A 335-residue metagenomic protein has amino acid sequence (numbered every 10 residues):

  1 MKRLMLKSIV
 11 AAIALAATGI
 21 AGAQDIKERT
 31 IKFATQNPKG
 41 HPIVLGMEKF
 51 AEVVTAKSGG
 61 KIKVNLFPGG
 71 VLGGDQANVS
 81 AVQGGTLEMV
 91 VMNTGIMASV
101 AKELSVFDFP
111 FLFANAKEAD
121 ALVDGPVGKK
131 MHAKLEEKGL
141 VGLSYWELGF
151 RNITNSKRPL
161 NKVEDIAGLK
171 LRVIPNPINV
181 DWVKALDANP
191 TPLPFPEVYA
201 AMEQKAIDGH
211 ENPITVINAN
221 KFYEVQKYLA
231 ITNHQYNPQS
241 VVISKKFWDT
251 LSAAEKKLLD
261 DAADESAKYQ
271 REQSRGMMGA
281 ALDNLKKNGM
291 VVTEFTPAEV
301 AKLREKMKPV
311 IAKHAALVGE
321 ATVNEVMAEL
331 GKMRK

Functional and structural regions predicted by a protein language model:
M1-K7: Positively charged n-region of N-terminal signal peptides that target proteins for export
L4, I13, Q24-E118, P126-K129 (+1 more regions): N-terminal secretory/targeting leader peptides
T18-I20: N-terminal signal peptide c-region/cleavage motif recognized by signal peptidases
